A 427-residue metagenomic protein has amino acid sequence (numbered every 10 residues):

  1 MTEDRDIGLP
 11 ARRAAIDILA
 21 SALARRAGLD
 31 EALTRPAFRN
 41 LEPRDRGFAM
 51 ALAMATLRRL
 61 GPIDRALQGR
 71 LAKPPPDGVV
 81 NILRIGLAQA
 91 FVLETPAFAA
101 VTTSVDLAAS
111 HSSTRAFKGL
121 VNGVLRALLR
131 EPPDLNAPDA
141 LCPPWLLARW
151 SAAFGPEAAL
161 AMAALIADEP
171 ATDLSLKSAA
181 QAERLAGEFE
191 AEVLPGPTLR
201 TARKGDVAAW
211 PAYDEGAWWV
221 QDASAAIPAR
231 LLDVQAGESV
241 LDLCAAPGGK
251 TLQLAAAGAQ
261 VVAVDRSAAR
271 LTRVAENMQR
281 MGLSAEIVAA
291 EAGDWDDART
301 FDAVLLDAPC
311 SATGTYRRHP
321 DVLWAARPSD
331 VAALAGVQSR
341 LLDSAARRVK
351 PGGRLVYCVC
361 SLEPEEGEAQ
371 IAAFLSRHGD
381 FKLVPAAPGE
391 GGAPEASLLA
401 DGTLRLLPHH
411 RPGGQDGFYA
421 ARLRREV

Functional and structural regions predicted by a protein language model:
M1-V427: S-adenosylmethionine
